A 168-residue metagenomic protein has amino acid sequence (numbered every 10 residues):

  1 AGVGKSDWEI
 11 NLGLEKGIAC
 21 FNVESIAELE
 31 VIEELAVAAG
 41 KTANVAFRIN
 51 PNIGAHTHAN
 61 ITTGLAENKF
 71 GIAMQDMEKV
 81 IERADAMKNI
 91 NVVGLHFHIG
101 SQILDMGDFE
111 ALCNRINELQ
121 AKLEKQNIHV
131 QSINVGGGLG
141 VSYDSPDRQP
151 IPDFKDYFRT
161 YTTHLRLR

Functional and structural regions predicted by a protein language model:
A1-S132, V141, P146: Active-site-proximal beta-alpha core segment in soluble small-molecule metabolic enzymes
G138: Conserved glycine-rich SAM-binding loop
S142, P150-R168: Anionic-ligand-binding alpha/beta catalytic cores of soluble enzymes and soluble regulatory domains that recognize
